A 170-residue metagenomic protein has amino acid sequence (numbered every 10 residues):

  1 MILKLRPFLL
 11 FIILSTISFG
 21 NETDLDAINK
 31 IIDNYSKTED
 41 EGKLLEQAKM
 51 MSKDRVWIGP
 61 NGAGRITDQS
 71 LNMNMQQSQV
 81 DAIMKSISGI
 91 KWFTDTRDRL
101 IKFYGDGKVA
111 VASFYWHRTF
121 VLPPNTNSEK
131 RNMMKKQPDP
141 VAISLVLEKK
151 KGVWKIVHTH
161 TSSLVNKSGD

Functional and structural regions predicted by a protein language model:
M1-L3: N-terminal secretory signal peptides that target proteins for export/translocation
L5-T16: Sec-dependent N-terminal signal peptides
S15-K53: Short, low-complexity N-terminal intrinsically disordered segments enriched in polar/charged residues
L25-D26, L44-D106: A solvent-exposed, acidic/Ser-Thr-rich amphipathic alpha-helical stretch
M51, N61-G62, G105, F114-R118 (+2 more regions): A mature extracytoplasmic/lumenal domain signature
R65, N125-M133: Flexible, solvent-exposed loop segments that connect beta-strands
W92-D95, G107-T126: A short hydrophobic beta-strand element
V111, K135-G169: Short beta-strand edge/turn micro-motifs at domain boundaries
